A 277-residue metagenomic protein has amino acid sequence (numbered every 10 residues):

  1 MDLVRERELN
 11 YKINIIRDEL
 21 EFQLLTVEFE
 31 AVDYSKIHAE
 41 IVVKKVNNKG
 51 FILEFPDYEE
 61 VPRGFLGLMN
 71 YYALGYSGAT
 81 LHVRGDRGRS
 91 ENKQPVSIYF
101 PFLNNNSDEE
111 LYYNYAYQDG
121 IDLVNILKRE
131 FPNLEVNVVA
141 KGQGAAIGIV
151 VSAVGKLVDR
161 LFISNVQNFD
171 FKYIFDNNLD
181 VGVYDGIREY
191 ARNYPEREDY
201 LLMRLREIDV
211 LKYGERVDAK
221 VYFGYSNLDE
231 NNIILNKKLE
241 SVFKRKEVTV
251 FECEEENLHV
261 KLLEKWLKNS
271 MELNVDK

Functional and structural regions predicted by a protein language model:
R5-V46: N-terminal cap/lid segment of alpha/beta-hydrolase-fold proteins
A39, N48-Y58: Short beta-strand element of the alpha/beta-hydrolase
Y58-Y71, V83: The serine-hydrolase catalytic nucleophile loop
M69-N70, S77-Q118: Cap/lid segment of the alpha/beta-hydrolase catalytic domain
Y117-E135: Conserved acidic catalytic loop of the alpha/beta-hydrolase fold
V150-Y194, I234: Hydrolase active-site cap/lid region
V217, F223-Y225: Short beta-strand/loop motif that positions the catalytic acidic residue of the alpha/beta-hydrolase fold
N231, K237-K277: C-terminal catalytic histidine-bearing segment of alpha/beta-hydrolase fold enzymes
